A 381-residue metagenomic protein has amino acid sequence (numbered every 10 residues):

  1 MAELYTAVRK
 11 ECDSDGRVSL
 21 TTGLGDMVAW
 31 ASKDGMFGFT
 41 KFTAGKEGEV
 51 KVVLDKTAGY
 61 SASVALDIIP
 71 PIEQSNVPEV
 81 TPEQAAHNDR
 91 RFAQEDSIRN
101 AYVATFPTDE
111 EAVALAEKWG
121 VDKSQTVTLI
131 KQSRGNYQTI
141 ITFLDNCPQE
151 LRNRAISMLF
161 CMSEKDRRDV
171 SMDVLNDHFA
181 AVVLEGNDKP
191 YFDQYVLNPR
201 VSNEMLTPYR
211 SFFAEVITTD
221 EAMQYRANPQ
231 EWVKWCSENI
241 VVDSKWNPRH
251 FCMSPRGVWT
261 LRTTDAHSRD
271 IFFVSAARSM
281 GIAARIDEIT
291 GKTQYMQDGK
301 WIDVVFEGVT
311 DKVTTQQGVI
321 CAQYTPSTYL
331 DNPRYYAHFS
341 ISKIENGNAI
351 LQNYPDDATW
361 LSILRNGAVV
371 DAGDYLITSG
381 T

Functional and structural regions predicted by a protein language model:
M1, G16-V18, Q317-L330: A short, amphipathic beta-strand motif
M1-D15, S32-G35, S75-H87, Y336-I363: Short amphipathic beta-strand segments in non-cytosolic proteins
R17-V28, S32-M36, K41-K46, K56-A58 (+1 more regions): Short Pro-Gly-centered beta-turn/loop motif in secreted/extracellular proteins
A44-E79, T310-V313: Extracellular beta-sheet/turn segments enriched in Thr/Pro/Gly and aliphatic residues
T81-L261, E307-G308: Secondary-structure boundary elements
W232, W259-E288: Cysteine-centered nucleophilic/redox motifs
E288, N332-H338: Short coil-to-beta strand junction motifs in C2/discoidin
T290, W301-G318: Beta-strand-rich domain onsets/edges
